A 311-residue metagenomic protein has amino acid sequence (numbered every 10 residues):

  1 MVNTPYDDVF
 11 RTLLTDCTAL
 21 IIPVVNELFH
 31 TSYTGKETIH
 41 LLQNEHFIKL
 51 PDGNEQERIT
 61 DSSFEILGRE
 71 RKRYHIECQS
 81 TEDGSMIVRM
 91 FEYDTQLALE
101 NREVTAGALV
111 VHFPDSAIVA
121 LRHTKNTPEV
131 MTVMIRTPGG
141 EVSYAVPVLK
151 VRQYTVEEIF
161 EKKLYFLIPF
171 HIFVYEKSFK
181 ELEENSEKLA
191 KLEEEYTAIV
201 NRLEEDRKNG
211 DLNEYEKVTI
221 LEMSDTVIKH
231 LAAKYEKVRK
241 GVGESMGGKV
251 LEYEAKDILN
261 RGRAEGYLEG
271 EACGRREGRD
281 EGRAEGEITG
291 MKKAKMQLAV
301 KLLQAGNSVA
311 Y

Functional and structural regions predicted by a protein language model:
M1-F166, H171-V174: Accessory alpha/beta interaction modules
E65-Q79, L149, E184-Y311: Short, charged alpha-helical interaction segments and adjacent helix-coil junctions
L97-V104, I172-E181, A198-R207: Short regulatory "switch" loops immediately downstream of catalytic or recognition motifs within protein catalytic
E103-V110, K180-K188, D211: Low-complexity, polar-biased intrinsically disordered regions enriched in Pro/Ser/Thr/Gly
L164-E181, L221-H230: Short, hydrophobic/amphipathic alpha-helical patches that form generic packing surfaces within helical domains
